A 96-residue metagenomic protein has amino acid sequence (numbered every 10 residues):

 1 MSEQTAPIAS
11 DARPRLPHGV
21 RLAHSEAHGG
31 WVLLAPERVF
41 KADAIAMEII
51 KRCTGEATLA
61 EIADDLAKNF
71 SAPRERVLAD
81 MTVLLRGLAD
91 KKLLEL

Functional and structural regions predicted by a protein language model:
M1-M47, K51: Acidic, low-complexity/disordered tracts enriched in E/D and polar residues
A35-L96: Long, charge-rich, low-complexity alpha-helical segments
